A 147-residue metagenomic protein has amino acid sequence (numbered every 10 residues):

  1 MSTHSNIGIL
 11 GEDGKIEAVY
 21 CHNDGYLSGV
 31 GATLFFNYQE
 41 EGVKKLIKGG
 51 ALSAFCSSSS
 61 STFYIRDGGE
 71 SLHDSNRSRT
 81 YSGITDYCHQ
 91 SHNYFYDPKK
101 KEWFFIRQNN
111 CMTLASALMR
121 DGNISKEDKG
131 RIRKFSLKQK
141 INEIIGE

Functional and structural regions predicted by a protein language model:
H4-I9: Short beta-strand scaffold segments in enzyme catalytic cores
L10-K15, D97-K100: Short acidic-glycine loop/turn motifs at beta-strand connectors
I16-E17, H92: A generic secondary-structure signal marking the coil-to-beta-strand transition
E17-A18, F105: A sequence-level detector of short linear motifs
V19-G29, N109-C111: Short, solvent-exposed aromatic-acidic interface loops
V30-F35: Cysteine protease-like catalytic core of ubiquitin/ubiquitin-like
N37-E147: Low-complexity intrinsically disordered segments
